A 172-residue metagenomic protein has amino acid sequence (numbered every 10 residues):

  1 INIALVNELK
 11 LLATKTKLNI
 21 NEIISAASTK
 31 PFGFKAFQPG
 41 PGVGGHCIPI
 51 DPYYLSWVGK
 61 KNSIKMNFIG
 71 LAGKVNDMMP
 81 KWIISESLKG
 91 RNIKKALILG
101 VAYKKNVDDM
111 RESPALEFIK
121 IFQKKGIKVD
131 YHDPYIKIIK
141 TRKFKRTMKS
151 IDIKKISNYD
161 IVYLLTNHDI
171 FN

Functional and structural regions predicted by a protein language model:
I1-N172: Structural/interface elements that position substrates and couple domains in central-metabolism enzymes
